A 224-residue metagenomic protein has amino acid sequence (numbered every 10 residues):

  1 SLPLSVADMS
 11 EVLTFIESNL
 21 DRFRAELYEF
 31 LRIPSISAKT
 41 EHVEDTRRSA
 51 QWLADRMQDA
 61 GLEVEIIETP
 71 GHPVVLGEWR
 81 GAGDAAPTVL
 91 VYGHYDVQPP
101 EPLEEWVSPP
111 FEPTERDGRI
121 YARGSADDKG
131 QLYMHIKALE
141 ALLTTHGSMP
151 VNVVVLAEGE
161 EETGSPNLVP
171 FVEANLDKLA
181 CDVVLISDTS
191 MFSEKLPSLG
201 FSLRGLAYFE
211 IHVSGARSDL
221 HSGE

Functional and structural regions predicted by a protein language model:
S1-D8: Short, Lys/Arg-enriched N-terminal segments with co-localized hydrophobic residues within the first ~10-30 amino acids
D8-R123, L142-M149: Acidic/His- and Gly-rich active-site-bordering loop/insert found across diverse amide/peptide-bond hydrolases
M9-E11, M191-E194, F201, Y208-E224: Metal-dependent amide/peptide-bond hydrolase catalytic core, centered on the "pita-bread" metallohydrolase fold
K39, Q98-P99, E162-S165, F192-E194 (+1 more regions): Flexible loop/turn segments at secondary-structure boundaries
P87-L90, R119, V153-V154, D182-V184 (+1 more regions): Structural motif
G93-Y95, D117, E158-E160, S187-S190 (+1 more regions): Fold-independent oxyanion-binding glycine-rich loops and adjacent beta-strand/coil segments at enzyme active sites
A126-S202: Acidic/histidine-rich catalytic neighborhood of metal-dependent amide-processing enzymes
